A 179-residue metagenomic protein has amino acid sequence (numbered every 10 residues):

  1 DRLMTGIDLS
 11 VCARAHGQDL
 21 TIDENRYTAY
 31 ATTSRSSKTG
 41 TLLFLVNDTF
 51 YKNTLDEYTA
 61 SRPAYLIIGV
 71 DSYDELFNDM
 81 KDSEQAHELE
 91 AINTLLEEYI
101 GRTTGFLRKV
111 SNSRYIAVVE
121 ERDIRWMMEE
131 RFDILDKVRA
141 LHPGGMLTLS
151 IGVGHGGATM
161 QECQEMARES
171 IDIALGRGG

Functional and structural regions predicted by a protein language model:
D1-G17, Q85: PAS-family sensory domains
Q18-T21, R102, V118-I151: GGDEF/GGEEF active-site signature
D23-T33, F44: PAS-family sensory domains
T28-Y30, A64, F106-V118, L141-E169 (+1 more regions): A short glycine-enriched loop-to-beta-strand structural element that forms part of the catalytic core of nucleotide
S36-S83: Sensory coupling linkers of modular signal transduction proteins
L55-Y58, M128, F132-L135, R139 (+1 more regions): Catalytic-core segments of nucleotide cyclases and related cyclic-nucleotide turnover enzymes
E57-A60, E98-G105, G144, R177: Nucleotide second-messenger and two-component phosphorelay signaling modules
S83-T103: Active-site-proximal alpha-helical element of nucleotidyl cyclase-like catalytic domains and analogous helices
